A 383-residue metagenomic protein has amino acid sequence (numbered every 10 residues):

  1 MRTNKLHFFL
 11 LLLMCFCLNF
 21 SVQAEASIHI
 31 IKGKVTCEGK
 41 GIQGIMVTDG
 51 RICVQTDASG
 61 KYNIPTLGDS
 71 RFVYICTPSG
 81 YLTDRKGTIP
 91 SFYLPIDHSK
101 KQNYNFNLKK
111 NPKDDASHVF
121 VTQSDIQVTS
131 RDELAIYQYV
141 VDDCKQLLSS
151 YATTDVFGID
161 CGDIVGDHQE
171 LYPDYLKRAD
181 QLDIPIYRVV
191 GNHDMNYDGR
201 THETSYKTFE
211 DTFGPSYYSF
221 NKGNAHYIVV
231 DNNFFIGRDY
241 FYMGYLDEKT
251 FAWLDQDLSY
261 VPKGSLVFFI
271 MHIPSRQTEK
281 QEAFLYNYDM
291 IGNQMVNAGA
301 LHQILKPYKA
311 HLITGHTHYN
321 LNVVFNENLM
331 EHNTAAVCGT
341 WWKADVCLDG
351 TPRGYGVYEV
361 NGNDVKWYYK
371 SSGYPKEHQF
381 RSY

Functional and structural regions predicted by a protein language model:
L10-N19: Bacterial N-terminal signal peptides
I28-I30, C37, G80-Y172: N-terminal active-site segment of His-dependent metallophosphoesterases
I28-K32, T36-R51, G68-D69: Short, ordered, surface-exposed loop/turn motifs in non-cytosolic proteins
T48-P65: Short, acidic Ser/Thr/Gly-rich low-complexity loop/linker segments typical of extracellular and cell-surface proteins
G68-K86: A short, solvent-exposed beta-strand micro-motif common in secreted/extracellular proteins
S79-R85, P95, Q169-K263, L285-H311 (+1 more regions): Extended active-site neighborhood of metal-dependent phosphoesterases/phosphodiesterases
L258-L285: Short acidic, glycine-rich surface-loop motifs adjacent to enzyme active sites
Y368-Y383: Surface beta-strand/loop "capping" patches
